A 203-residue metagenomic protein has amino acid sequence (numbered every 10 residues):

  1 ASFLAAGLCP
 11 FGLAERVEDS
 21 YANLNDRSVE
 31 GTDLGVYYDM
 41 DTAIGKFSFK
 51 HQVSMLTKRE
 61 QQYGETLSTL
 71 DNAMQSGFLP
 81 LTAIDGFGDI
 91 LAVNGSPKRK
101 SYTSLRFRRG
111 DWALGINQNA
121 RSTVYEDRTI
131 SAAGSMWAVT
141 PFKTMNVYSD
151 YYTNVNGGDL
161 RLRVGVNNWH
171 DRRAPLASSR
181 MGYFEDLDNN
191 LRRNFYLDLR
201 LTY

Functional and structural regions predicted by a protein language model:
A1-R128: Gram-negative outer-membrane beta-barrel transporters
N23-S28, L91-P97, G134-P141, E185-L191: Replace "Gram-negative outer membrane beta-barrel proteins" with "bacterial and organellar outer membrane beta-barrel
S28-T32, P97-S101, P141-M145, G158 (+1 more regions): Residues that define the transmembrane beta-barrel architecture of outer-membrane proteins
T42-I44, T140, V155-G157: A cross-taxa feature marking solvent-exposed loop/turn segments within ectodomains of secreted and single-pass membrane
T57-E60, N117-T129, Y151-Y203: C-terminal beta-signal and adjacent terminal beta-strands/loops of Gram-negative outer-membrane beta-barrel proteins
T69-N72, A133-M136, M181-E185: Short, low-complexity, polar/charged sequence segments that are solvent-exposed and flexible
Q118, D127-M145: Generic long, charged, amphipathic alpha-helical segments
